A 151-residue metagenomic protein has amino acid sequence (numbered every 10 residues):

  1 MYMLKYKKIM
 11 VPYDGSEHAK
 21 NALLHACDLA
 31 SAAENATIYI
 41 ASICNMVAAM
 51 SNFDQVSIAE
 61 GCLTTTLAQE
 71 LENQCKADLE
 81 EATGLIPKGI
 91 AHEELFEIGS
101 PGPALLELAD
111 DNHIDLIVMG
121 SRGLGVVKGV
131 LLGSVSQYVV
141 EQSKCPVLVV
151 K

Functional and structural regions predicted by a protein language model:
M1-L4, E81-I117: Structural beta-alpha unit
Y2-G61: Small/aliphatic-rich secondary-structure junction motif
H25, L71-E81, A104-L106: Short, solvent-exposed amphipathic alpha-helices that sit in or adjacent to ligand/effector-binding or catalytic
C27, E80, G84, Q137: Active-site phosphate/pyrophosphate- and oxyanion-stabilizing loops and adjacent acidic/basic residues in soluble
Y39-A41, E93-E97, L148: General small-molecule cofactor/ligand-binding pocket signal
C44, F96-S100, R122: Short beta->alpha linker loops
E60-Q74: A short acidic, glycine-rich active-site loop that binds or catalyzes chemistry on phosphate/adenosine moieties
E107-K151: Gly/Ser-rich helix-loop-strand patches that form or flank binding pockets for ribonucleotide-derived cofactors
